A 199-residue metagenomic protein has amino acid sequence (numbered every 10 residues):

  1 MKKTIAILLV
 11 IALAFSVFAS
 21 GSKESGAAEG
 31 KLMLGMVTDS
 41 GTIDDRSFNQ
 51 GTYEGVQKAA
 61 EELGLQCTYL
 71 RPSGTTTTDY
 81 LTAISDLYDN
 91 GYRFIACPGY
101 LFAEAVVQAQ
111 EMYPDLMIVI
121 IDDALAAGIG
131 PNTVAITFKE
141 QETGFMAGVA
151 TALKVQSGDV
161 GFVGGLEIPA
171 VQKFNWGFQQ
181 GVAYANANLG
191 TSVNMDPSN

Functional and structural regions predicted by a protein language model:
M1-L32: Short, low-complexity disordered leader/linker segments with a strong preference for bacterial N-terminal type II
S20-N199: A residue-level marker of the well-folded mature domains of exported/periplasmic proteins
